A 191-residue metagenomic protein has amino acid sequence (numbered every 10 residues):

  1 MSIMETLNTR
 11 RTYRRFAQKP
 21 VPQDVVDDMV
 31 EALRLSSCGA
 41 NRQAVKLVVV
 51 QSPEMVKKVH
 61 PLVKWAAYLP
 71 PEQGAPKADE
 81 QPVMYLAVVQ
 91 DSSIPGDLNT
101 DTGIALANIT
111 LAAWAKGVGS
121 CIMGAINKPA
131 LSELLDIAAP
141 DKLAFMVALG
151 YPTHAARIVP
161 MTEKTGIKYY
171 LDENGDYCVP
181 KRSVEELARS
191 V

Functional and structural regions predicted by a protein language model:
M1-V191: Acidic, surface-exposed loops and disordered segments
